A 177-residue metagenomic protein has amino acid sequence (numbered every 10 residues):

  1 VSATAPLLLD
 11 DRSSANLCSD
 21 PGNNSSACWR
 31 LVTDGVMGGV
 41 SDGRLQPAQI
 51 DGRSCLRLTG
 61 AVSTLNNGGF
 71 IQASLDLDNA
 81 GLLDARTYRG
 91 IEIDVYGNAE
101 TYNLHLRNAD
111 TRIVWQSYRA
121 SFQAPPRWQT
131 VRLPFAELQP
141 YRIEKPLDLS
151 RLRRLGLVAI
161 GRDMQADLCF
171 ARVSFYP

Functional and structural regions predicted by a protein language model:
V1-P177: Beta-rich carbohydrate-recognition modules and glycan-binding surfaces
